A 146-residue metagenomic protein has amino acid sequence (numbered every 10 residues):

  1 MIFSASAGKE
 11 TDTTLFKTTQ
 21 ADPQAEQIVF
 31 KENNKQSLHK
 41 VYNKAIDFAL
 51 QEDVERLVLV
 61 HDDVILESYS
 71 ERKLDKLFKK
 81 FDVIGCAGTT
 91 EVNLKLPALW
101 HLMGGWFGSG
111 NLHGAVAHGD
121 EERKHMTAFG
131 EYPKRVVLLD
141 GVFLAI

Functional and structural regions predicted by a protein language model:
M1-S4, E26-V29: Hydrophobic targeting segments
A7, E32, D62: Acidic ATP/Mg2+-coordinating residue in the GHKL
G8-P23: Short, well-formed alpha-helical segments that are part of the catalytic scaffolds of diverse glycosyltransferases
E32-L38: Short, acidic/glycine-rich phosphate-metal binding loop used to engage nucleotide
K35, I65-G110: Conserved donor NDP-sugar-binding/catalytic core segment of glycosyltransferases
N43-R56: Active-site nucleotide-sugar/metal-binding loop of Leloir-type enzymes
V54-I65: Short beta-strand-to-loop acidic/aromatic patch adjacent to the donor-nucleotide binding site
E121-I146: A recurrent flexible, glycine/aromatic-enriched loop bordering the glycosyltransferase active site that acts as
